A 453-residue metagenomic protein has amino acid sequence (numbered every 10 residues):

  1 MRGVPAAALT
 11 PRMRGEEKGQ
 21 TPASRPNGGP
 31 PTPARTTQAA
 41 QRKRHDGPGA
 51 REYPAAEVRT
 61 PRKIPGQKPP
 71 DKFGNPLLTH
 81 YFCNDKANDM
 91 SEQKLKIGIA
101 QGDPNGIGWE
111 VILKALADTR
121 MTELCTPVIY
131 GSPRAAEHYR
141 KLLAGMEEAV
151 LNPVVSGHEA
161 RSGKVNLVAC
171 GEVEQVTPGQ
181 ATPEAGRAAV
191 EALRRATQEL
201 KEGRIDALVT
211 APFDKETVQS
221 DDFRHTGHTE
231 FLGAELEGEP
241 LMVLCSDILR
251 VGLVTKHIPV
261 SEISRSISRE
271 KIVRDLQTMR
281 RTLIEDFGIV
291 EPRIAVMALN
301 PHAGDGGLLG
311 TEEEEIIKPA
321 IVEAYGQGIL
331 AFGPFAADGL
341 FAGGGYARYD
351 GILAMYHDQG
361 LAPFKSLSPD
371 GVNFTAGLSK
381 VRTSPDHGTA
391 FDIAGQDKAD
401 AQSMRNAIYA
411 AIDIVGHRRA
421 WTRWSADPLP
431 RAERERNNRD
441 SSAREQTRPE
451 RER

Functional and structural regions predicted by a protein language model:
M1-R12, S24, T37, T60-P61 (+2 more regions): Intrinsically disordered, low-complexity segments enriched in serine/proline and basic residues
P5, P22-Q41, G49: Compositionally biased, low-complexity flexible segments
L9, L77-L78: Leucine-biased recognition of intrinsically disordered, low-complexity hydrophobic segments
R12, P26, R42-H45, P54 (+1 more regions): Compositionally biased, intrinsically disordered low-complexity segments enriched in Pro/Arg/Gln/His
E52, V58-P61, P65-P70, P76: Cationic, amphipathic, low-complexity segments that mediate targeting or membrane/lipid association
Y53, K72, L78-K86: Short, positively charged and aromatic/hydrophobic N-terminal segments
H80-H228, E270-M355, Q359-N373, L378-T389 (+1 more regions): Contiguous, glycine/small-aliphatic-enriched amphipathic segments in soluble metabolic enzymes
L244-R274: Ligand-binding beta-strand-loop-alpha-helix segment within the catalytic cores of soluble metabolic enzymes
